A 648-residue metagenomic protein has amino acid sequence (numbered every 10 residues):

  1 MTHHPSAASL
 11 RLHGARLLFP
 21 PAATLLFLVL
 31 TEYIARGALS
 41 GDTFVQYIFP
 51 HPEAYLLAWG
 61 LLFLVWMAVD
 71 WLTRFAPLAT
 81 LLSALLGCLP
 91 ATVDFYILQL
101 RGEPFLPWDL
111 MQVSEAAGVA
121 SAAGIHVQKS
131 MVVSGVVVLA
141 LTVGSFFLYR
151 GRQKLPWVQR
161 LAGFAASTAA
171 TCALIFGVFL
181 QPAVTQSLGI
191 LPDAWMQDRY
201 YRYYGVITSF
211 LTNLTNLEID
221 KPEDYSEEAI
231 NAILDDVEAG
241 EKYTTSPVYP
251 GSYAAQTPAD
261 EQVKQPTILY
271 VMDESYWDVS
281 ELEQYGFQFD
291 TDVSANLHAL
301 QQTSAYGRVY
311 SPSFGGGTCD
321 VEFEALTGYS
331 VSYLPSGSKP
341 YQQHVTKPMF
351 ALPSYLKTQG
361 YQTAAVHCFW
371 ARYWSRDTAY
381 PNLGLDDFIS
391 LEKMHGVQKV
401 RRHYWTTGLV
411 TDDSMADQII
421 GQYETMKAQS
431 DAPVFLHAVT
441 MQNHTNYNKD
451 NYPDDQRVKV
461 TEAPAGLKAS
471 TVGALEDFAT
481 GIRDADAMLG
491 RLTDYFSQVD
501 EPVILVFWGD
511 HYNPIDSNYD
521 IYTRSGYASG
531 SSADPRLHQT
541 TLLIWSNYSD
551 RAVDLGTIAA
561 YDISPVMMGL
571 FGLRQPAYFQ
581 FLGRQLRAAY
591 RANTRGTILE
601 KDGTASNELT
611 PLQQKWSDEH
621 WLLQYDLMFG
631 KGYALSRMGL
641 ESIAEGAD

Functional and structural regions predicted by a protein language model:
T2-Y201: Transmembrane and membrane-interface helices of multi-pass, inner-membrane envelope-modifying transferases
A7-R11, Y200-Y203, S226, T471 (+2 more regions): Intrinsic-disorder-associated interaction segments
D94-D109, Q128, E223-S226, S390 (+3 more regions): A diffuse structural propensity rather than consistent per-protein peaks
R101, D109-G118, S130-V132, T208-I219 (+2 more regions): Short alpha-helical interface patches
L106, P156, S226, A465-K468 (+1 more regions): Ser/Thr-centered flexible coil motifs
L110-V113, Y203-I207, E227, S294 (+2 more regions): Alpha-helix initiation and N-capping motif
G177-Y270: Membrane-interface segments at or immediately adjacent to transmembrane helices that form the boundary between
V248-K264, Y270-D273, W277-D648: Solvent-exposed soluble domains appended to multi-pass membrane proteins
